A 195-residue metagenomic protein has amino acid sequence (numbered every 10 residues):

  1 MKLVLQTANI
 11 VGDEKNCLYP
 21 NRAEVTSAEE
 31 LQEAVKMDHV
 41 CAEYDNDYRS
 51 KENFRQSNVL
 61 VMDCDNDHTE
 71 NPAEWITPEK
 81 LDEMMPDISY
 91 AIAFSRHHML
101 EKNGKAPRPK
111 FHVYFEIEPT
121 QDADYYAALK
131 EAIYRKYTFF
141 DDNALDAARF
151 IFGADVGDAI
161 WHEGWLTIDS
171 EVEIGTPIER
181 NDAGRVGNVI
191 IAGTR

Functional and structural regions predicted by a protein language model:
M1-F111, F115-A128, V186-R195: Signature for HUH/AEP ssDNA processing cores
A23, Y48, K130, T138-D141 (+1 more regions): Generic alpha-helical secondary structure signal
S50, S95, D141, D146 (+1 more regions): Alpha-helix initiation/capping motif
P78-E79, Y114-F140, A159-R180: Helical (often loop-to-helix) elements that flank the catalytic cores of nucleotide-handling enzymes
N143-I160: Short proline/glycine- and acidic-rich turn/helix-capping motifs at secondary-structure junctions
E171-V172, P177-R195: Extended intrinsically disordered terminal tails
